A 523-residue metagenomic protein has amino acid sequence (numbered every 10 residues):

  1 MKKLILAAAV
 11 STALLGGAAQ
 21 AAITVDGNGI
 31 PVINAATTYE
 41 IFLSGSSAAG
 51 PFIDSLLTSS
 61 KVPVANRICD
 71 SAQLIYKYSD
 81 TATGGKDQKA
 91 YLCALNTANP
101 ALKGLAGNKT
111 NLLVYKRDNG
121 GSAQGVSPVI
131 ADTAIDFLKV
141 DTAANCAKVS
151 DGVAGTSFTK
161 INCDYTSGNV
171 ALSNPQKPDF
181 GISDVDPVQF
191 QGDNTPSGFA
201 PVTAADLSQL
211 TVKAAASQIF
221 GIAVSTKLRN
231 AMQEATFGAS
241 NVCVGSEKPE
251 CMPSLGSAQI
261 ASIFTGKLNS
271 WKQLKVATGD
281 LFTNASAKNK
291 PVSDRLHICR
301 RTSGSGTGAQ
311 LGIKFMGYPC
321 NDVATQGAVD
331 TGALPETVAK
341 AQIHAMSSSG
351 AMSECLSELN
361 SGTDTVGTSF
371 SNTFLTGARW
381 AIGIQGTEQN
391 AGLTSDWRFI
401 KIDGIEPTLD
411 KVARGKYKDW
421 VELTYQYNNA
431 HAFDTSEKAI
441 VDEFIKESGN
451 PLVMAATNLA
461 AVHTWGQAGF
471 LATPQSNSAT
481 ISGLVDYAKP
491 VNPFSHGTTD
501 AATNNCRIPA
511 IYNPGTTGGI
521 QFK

Functional and structural regions predicted by a protein language model:
M1-A21: Gram-negative bacterial Sec-dependent N-terminal signal peptides
A22-K523: Flexible loop/hinge segments at secondary-structure junctions
